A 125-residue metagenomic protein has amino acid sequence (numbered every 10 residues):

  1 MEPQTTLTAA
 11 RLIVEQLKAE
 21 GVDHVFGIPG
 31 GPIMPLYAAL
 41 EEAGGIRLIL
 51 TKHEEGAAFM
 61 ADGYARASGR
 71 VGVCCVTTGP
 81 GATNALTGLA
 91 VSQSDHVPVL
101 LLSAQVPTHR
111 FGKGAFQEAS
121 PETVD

Functional and structural regions predicted by a protein language model:
M1-D125: N-terminal alpha/beta PP-like core and its mobile active-site loop of ThDP/TPP-dependent enzymes
